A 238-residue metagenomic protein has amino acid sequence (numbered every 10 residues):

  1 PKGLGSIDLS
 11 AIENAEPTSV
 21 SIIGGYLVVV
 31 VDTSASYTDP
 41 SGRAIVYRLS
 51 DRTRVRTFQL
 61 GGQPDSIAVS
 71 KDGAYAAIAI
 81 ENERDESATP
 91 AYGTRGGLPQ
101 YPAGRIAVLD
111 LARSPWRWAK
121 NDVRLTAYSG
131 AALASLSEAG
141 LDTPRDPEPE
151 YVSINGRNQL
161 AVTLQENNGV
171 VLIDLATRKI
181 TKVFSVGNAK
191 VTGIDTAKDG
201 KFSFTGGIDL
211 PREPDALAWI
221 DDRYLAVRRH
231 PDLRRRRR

Functional and structural regions predicted by a protein language model:
P1-R238: Sequence/structural signature of beta-propeller domains
